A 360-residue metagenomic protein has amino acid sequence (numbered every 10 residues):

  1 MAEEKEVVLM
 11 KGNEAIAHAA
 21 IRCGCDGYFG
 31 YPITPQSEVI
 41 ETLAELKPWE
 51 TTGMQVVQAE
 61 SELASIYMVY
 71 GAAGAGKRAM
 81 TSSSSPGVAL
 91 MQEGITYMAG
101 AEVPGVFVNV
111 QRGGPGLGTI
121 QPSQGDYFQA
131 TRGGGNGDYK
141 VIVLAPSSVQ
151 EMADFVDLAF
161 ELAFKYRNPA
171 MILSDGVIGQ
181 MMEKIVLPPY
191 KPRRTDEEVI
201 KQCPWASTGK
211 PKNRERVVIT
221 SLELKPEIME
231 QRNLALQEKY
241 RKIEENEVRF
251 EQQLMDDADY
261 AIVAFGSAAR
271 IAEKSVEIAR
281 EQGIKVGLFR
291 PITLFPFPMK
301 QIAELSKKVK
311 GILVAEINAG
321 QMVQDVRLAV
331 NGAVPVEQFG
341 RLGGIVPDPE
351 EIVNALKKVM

Functional and structural regions predicted by a protein language model:
V8-E45: N-terminal glycine-rich anion-binding loops that anchor highly charged ligand groups
K11-A15, Q237-Y260, E273: Glycine-/acidic-rich phosphate or pyrophosphate-binding loops and their flanking alpha/beta elements
E38-R132, I142-F164: Thiamine diphosphate
V141-E197, E351-V359: Structural signature of the thiamine diphosphate
R167-Q252: Conformationally flexible catalytic loops at phosphate/diphosphate-handling active centers
A272-L305: Generic long, charged, amphipathic alpha-helical segments
E316-M360: Peripheral docking tails and interdomain loops at the edges of cofactor- or intermediate-handling domains
